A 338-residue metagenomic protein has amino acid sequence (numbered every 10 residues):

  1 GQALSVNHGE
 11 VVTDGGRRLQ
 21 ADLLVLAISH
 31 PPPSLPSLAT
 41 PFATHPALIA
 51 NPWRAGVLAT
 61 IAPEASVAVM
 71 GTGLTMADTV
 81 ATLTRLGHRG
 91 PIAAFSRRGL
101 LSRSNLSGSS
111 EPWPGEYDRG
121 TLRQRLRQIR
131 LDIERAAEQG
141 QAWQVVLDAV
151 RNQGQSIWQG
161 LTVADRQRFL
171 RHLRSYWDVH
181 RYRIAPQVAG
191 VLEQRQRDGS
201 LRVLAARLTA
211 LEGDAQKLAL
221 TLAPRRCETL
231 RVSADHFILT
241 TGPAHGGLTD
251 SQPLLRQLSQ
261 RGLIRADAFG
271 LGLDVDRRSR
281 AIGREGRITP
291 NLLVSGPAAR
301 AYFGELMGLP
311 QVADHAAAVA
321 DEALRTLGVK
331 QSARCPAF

Functional and structural regions predicted by a protein language model:
G1-G120, R127-V329, F338: Flavin (primarily FAD) cofactor-binding/catalytic cores of flavoenzymes
